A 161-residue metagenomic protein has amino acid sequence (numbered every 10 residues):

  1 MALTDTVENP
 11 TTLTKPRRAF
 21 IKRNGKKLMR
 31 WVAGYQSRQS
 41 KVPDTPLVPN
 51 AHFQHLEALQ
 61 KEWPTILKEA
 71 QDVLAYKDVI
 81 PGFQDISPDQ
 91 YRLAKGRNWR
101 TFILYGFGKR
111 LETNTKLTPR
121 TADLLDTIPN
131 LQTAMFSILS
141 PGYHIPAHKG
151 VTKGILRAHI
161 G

Functional and structural regions predicted by a protein language model:
M1-K149, I155: Fe(II)/2-oxoglutarate oxygenase catalytic core
I160: Basic nucleic-acid-binding interfaces
